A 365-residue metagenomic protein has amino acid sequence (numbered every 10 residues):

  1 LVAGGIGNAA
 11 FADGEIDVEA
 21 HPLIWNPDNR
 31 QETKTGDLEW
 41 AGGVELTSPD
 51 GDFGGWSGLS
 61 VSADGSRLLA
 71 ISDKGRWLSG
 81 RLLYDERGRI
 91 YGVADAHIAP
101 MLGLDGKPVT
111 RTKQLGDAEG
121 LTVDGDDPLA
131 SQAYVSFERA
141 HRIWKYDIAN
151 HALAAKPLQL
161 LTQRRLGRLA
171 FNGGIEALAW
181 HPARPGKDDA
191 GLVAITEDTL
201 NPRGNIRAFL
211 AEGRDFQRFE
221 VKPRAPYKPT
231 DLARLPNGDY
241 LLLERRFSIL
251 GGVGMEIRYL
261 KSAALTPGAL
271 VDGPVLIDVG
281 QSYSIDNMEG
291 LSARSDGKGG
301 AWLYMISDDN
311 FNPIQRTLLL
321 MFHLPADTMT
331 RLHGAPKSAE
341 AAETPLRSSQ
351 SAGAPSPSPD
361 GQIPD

Functional and structural regions predicted by a protein language model:
G4-G353, P357-D365: Sequence/structural signature of beta-propeller domains
